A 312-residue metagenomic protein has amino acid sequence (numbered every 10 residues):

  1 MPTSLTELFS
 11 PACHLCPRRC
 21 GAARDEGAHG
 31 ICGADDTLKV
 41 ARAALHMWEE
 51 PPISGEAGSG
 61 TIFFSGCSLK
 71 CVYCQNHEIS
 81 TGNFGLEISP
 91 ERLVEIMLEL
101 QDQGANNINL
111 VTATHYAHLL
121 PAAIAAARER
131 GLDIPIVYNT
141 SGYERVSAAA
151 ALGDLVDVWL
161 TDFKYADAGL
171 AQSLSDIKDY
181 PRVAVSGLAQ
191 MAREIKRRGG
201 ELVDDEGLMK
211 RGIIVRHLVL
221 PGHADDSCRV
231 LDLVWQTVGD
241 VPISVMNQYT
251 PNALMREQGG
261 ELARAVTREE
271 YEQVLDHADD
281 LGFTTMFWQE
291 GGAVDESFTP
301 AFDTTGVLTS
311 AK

Functional and structural regions predicted by a protein language model:
M1-A28, K196-K312: Auxiliary Fe-S-binding modules of radical SAM enzymes
G33-W159, D167-A168: Conserved Radical SAM active-site core
G60, I108, I136-Y138, W159-T161 (+3 more regions): Hydrophobic faces of well-ordered beta-strands that scaffold small-molecule active sites in alpha/beta enzyme cores
S80, A117, G142-R145, F163-P181 (+3 more regions): Conserved radical SAM core fold
I88, H115, S175-V183, G222 (+1 more regions): Alpha-helix N-cap and loop-to-helix initiation/capping positions
L93, L120, A149, A184 (+4 more regions): Aromatic/hydrophobic pocket-lining residues that form the small-molecule binding cavity in soluble enzyme cores
A123-P135, S186-E194, R268-D276: Alpha-helix-loop-beta-strand connector modules within alpha/beta enzyme cores
Q172-E206: Anionic-ligand binding region
